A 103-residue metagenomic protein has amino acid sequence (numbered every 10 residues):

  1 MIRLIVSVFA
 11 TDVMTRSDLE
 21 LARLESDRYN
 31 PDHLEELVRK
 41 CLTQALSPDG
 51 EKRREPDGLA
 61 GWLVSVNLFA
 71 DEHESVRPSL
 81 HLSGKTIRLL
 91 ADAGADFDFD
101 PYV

Functional and structural regions predicted by a protein language model:
M1-Y102: Acidic (Asp/Glu-rich) sequence patches and key acidic residues that form negatively charged surfaces used
